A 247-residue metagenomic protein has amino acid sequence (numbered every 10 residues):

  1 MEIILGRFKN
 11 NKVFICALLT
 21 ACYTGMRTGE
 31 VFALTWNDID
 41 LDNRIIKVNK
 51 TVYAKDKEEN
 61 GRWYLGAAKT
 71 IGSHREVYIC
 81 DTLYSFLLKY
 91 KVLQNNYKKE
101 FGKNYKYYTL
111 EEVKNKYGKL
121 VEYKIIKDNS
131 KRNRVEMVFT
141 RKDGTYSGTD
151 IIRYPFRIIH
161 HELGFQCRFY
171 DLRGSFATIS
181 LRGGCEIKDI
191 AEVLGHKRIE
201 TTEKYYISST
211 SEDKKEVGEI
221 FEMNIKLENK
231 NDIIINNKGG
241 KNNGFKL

Functional and structural regions predicted by a protein language model:
M1-E2, L19-V52, K188-D189: Short, charged phosphate-coordinating catalytic segments
E2-F14, T24, V77, L93-K103 (+2 more regions): Short, basic (Lys/Arg/His-rich) helix/loop patches that form interaction surfaces in the mid-to-C-terminal regions
G6, A33, L41, K204-S208: Phosphate-coordinating loops and pocket residues in cytosolic domains that bind phosphorylated ligands
T20, T24, T70, T140 (+3 more regions): Ser/Thr-centric signal marking residues that sit in or immediately flank functional binding/regulatory motifs
F32, T178, A191, T202-E203: Key DNA-contacting residues within the recognition helix of helix-turn-helix
N43, A54-D56, R62-H74, D81-L83 (+4 more regions): C-terminal secondary-structure termini that scaffold catalytic or DNA-interacting sites
N49-T51, T82, K142: Generic beta-structure capping elements
V52, L194-E219: Catalytic-site neighborhood detector that most strongly recognizes the C-terminal catalytic loop/helix of tyrosine
